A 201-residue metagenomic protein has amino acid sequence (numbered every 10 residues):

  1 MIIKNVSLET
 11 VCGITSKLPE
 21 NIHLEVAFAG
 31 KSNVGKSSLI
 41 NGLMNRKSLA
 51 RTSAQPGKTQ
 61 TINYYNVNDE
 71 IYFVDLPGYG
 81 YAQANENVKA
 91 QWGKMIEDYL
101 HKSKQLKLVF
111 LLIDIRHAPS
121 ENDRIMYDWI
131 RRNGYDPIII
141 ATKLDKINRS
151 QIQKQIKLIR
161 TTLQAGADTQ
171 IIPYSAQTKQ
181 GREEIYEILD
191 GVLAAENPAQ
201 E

Functional and structural regions predicted by a protein language model:
M1-Q83, A194, Q200-E201: Conserved G1/Walker A P-loop phosphate-binding module
I3-T15, K146-E201: Canonical P-loop GTPase G-domain recognition
I22-H23, L43, E86-K89, R124-D128 (+2 more regions): Short, glycine/charged-enriched secondary-structure capping and boundary segments
K58, I71, G78-Y81, R116-A118 (+2 more regions): Conserved nucleotide-binding/hydrolysis micro-motifs of P-loop NTPases
Y65, T142, I185: Residue-level signal for inorganic ion chemistry
N68-L106: Conserved nucleotide-sensing/catalytic segment adjacent to the nucleotide-binding pocket in NTP-handling enzymes
K89-G93, S120, R182: Amphipathic alpha-helical transducer elements in NTP-driven molecular machines
K94-T169: Conserved C-terminal guanine-recognition region of P-loop GTPase G domains, centered on the G4
